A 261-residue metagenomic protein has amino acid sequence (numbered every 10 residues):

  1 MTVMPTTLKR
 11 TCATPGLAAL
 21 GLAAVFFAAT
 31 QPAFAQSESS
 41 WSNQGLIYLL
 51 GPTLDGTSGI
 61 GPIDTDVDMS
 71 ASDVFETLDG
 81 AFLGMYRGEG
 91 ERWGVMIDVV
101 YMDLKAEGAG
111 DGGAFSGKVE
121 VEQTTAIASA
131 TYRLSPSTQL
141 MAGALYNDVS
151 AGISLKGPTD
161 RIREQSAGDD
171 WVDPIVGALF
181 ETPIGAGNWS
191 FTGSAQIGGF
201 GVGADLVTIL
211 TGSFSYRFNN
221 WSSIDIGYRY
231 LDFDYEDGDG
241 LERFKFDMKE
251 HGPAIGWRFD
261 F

Functional and structural regions predicted by a protein language model:
A35-A106, G185, D260: Short glycine/proline- and aromatic-enriched beta-strand/turn motifs that initiate or cap beta-hairpins
G45-G51, I97-Y101, A142-Y146, G193-I197 (+2 more regions): Transmembrane beta-barrel strands of outer-membrane/channel proteins
T57-D73, D103-V121, V149-D169, Y235-F246: Flexible, solvent-exposed loop segments that connect beta-strands
E76, Q196-T208: Solvent-exposed loop/turn segments connecting transmembrane beta-strands in outer-membrane beta-barrel proteins
F82-M85, T125-T131, I175-L179, T211 (+1 more regions): Membrane-embedded beta-strand positions in outer-membrane beta-barrel channels/transporters
G88-G90, Y132, F180-I184, I197 (+2 more regions): Residue-level signature of outer-membrane beta-barrel architecture
R92-I97, S137-L140, A186-F191, W221-I224: Repeated loop/turn-to-beta-strand initiation elements of outer-membrane beta-barrel proteins
M248-F261: Outer-membrane beta-barrel "beta-signal"
